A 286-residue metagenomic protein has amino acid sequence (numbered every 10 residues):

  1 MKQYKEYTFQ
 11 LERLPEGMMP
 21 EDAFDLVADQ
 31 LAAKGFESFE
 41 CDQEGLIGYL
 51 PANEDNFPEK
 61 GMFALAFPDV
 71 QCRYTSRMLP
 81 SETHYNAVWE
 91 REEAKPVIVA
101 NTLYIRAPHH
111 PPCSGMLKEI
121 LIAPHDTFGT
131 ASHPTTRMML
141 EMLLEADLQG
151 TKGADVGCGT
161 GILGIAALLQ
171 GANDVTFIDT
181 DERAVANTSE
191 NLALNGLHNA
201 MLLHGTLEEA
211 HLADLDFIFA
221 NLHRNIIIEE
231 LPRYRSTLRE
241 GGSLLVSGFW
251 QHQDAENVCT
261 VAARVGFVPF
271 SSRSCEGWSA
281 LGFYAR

Functional and structural regions predicted by a protein language model:
K2-S114: N-terminal auxiliary segments of SAM/dcSAM-dependent transferases
E37, R73-T75, Y104, D174 (+2 more regions): Conserved beta-strand segments of alpha/beta enzyme cores
P51-D55, E59, Q149, W278-R286: Accessory recognition modules or surfaces
Y85-Q149: SAM-dependent Rossmann-like transferase core, predominantly class I methyltransferases with a strong bias toward
D126, T130-H211: Conserved SAM/SAH cofactor-binding pocket of Class I
E141, T180-R286: S-adenosylmethionine
